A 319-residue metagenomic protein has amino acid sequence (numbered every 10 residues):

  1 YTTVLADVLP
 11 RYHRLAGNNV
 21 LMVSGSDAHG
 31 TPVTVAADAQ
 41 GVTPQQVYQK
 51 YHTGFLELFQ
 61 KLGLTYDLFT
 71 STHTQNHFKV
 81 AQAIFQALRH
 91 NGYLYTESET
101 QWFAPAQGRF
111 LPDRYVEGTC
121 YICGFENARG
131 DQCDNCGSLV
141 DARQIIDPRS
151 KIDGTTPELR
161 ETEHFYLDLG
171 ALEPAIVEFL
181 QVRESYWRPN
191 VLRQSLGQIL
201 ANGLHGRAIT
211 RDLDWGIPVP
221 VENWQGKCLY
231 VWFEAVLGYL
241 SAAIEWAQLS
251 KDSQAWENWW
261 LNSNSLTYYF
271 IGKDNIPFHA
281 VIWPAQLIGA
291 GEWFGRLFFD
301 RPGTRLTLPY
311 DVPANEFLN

Functional and structural regions predicted by a protein language model:
Y1-F179, E184: N-terminal, positively charged nucleic-acid-binding surface of large information/translation enzymes
Y1-S24, N76-V80, C123, C136 (+1 more regions): Structured secondary-structure scaffolds
